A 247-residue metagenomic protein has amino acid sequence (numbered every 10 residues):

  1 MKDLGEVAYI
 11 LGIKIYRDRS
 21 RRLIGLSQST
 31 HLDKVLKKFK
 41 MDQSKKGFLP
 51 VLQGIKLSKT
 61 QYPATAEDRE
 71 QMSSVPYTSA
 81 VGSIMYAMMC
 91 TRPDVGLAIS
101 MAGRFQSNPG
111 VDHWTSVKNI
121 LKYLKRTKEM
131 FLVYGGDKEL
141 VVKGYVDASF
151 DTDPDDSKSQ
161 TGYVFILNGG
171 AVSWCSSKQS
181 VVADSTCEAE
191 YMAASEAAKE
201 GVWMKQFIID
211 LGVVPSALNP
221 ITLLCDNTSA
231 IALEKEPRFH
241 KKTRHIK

Functional and structural regions predicted by a protein language model:
M1-K247: Long, low-complexity, charge-biased intrinsically disordered regions
